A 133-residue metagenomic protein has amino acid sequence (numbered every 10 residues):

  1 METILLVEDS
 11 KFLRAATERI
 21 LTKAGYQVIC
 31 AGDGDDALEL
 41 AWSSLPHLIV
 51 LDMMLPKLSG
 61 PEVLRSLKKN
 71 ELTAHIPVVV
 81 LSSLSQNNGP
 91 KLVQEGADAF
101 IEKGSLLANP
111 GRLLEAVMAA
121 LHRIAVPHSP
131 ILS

Functional and structural regions predicted by a protein language model:
E8: Conserved acidic carboxylate
K11-I29: Two-component/phosphorelay signaling modules centered on CheY-like receiver
A31-D35: Conserved Asp/Asn-Gly motif in the active-site loop of CheY-like receiver
S44-V50, L55: Active-site beta3 strand of CheY-like receiver
P56, A74: The feature encodes the CheY-like receiver
G96-A120: Output/docking surface of receiver
